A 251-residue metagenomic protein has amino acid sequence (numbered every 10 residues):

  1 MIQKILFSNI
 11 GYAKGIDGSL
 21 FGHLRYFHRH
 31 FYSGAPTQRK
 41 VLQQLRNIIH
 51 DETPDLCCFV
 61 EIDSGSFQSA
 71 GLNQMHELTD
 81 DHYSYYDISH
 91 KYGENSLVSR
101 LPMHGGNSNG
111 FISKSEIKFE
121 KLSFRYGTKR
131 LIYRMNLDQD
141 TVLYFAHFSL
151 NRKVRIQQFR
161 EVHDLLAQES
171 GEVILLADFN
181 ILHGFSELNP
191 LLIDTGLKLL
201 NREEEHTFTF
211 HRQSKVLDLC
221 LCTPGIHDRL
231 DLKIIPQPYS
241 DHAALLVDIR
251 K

Functional and structural regions predicted by a protein language model:
M1-D81, K91: N-terminal, active-site-proximal structural segment of metallo-dependent hydrolase catalytic domains
M1-L6, K14-D17, S113-K118, T128-F145 (+1 more regions): Beta-strand-turn-beta hairpins that frame and shape the catalytic cleft of phosphate-ester-processing enzymes
K4-N9, Q44-G71, L143-A146, V162-P190 (+2 more regions): Active-site beta-strand/loop signature of hydrolases that rely on acidic residues for catalysis
A13-K14, S64-F67, E94-L97, N151-V154 (+2 more regions): Active-site environment of divalent metal-dependent phosphoester hydrolases
G15-F21, A70-L72, V98-L101, I156-Q157 (+1 more regions): Short aromatic-enriched loop/helix-cap "lid" or pocket-rim segments at secondary-structure transitions that line
T37, E61-D140, K233-P236: Structured beta-strand-rich core segments of catalytic domains in phosphoester-bond hydrolases
S123-F124, N136-L137, D164-I174, F179-K251: Metal-dependent phosphoester-hydrolase catalytic domains
K153-D164: Alpha-helical scaffold elements lining the catalytic groove of polysaccharide deacetylases
